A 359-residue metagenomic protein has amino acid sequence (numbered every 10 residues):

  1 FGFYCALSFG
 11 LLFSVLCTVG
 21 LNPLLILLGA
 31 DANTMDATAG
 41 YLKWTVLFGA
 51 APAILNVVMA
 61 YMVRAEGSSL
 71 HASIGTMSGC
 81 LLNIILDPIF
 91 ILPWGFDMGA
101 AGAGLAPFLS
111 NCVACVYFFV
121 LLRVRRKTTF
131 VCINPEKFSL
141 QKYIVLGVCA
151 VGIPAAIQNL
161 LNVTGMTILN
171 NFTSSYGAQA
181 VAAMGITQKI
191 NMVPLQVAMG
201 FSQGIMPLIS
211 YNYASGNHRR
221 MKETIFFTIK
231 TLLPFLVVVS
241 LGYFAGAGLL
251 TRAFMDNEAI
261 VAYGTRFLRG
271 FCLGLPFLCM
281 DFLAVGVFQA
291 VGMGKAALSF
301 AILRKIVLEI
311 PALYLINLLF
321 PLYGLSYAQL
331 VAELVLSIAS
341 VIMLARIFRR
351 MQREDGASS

Functional and structural regions predicted by a protein language model:
F1-A50, G95-I153, I209-G274, L315-S359: Short alpha-helical transmembrane segments in multi-pass integral membrane proteins
F1-V15, A53-A72, A183-A247, L278-F300: Small-residue-rich hydrophobic transmembrane alpha-helices
L12, L16, A51, S78 (+10 more regions): Residue-level hotspots within pore-lining transmembrane alpha-helices of multi-pass secondary transporters
P23, V57-M62, L81-L92, F119 (+6 more regions): Alpha-helical transmembrane segments of multipass membrane proteins
L25-I26, R64, I91, S174 (+3 more regions): Helix-terminus/helix-capping segments at the ends of transmembrane helices and short amphipathic helices
T45-R64, A72-C80, A103-F118, S202 (+3 more regions): Short runs within selected transmembrane alpha-helices of multi-pass transporters and secretion channels
A65-E66, D97, S175-A178, S215 (+2 more regions): Helix-loop interface residues and adjacent transmembrane-helix termini in multi-pass membrane transporters, primarily
G79, S110-A114, F118, L122 (+2 more regions): Transmembrane helical elements of multi-pass membrane transporters/channels
